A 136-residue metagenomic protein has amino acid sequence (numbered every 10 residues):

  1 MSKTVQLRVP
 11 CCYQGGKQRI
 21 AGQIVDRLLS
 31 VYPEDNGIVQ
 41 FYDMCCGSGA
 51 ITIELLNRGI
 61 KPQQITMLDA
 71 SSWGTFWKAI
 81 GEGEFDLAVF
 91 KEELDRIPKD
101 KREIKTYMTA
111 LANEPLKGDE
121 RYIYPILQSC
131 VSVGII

Functional and structural regions predicted by a protein language model:
M1-Y42, A50-E54, R58, S129: S-adenosyl-L-methionine
C45: Conserved S-adenosyl-L-methionine
R58-G59, Q63-I136: Class I S-adenosyl-L-methionine-dependent methyltransferase module
